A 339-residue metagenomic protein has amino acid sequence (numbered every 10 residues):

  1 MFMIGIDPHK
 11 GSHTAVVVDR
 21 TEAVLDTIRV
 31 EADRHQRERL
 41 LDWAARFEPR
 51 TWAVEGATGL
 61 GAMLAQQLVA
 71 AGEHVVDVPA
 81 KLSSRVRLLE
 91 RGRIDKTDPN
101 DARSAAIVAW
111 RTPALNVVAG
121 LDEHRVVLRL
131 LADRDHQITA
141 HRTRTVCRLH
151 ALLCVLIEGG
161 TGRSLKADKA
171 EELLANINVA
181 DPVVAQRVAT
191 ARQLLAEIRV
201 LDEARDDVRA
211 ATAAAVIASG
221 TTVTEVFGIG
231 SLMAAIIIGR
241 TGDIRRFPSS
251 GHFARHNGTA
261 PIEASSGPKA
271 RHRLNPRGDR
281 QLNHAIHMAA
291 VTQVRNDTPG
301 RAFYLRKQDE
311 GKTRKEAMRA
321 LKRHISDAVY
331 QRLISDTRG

Functional and structural regions predicted by a protein language model:
M1-D19, A105, I138: Gly/Thr-rich phosphate-binding beta-strand-loop-beta motif of the actin/hexokinase/Hsp70
K10-H35: Short glycine-rich, Thr/Ser-proximal phosphate-binding strand/loop in the N-terminal lobe of ATP-dependent enzymes
R34-T51: Short, basic/hydrophobic alpha-helical segments
R37, E225, S231-E310, R314: Phosphate-backbone recognition surface of nucleic-acid-processing proteins
P49-L60: Short glycine-rich phosphate-binding loop at a beta-alpha junction
V76-V117, L130, E172, K269-R277: Short alpha-helix plus adjacent loop in nuclease-associated cores
L131-T222: Glycine-rich, often acidic, oxyanion-interacting loops/wings at catalytic, nucleic-acid, or phospho-protein interfaces
R295-G339: Acidic, carboxylate-rich catalytic segments that either coordinate divalent cations
